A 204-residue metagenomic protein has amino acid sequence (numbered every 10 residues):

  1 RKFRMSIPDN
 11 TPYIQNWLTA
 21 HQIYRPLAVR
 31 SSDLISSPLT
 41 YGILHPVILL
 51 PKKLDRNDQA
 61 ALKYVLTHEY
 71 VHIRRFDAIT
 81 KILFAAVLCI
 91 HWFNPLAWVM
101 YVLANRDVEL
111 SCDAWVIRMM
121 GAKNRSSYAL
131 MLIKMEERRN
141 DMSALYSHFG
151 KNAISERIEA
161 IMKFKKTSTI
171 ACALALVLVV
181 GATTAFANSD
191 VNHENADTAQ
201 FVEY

Functional and structural regions predicted by a protein language model:
R1-V191: Membrane-embedded and juxtamembrane structural elements of multi-pass membrane proteins
F186-Y204: Short linear regulatory motifs and low-complexity interaction segments
